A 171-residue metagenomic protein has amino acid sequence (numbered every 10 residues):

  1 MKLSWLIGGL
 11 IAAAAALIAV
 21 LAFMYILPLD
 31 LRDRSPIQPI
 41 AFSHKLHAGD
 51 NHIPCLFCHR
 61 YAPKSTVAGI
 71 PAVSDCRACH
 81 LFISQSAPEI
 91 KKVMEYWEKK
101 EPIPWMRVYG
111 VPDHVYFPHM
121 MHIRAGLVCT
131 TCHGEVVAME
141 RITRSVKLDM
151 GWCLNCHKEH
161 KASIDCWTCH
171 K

Functional and structural regions predicted by a protein language model:
M1-K171: Short sequence/structural segments immediately N-terminal
